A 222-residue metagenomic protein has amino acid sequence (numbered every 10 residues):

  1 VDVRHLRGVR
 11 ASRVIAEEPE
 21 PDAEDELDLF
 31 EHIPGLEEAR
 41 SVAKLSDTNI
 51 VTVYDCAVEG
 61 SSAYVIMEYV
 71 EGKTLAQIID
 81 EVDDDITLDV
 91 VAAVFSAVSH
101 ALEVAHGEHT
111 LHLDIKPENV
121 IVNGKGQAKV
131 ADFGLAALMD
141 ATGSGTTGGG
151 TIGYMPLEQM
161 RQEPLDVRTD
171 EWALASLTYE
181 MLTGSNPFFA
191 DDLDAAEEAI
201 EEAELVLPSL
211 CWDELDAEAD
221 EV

Functional and structural regions predicted by a protein language model:
E26, F30-K44: AlphaC helix of the eukaryotic protein kinase fold
C56: Activation-segment/catalytic-loop signature of the eukaryotic protein kinase fold
G60-T74: Conserved short submotifs of the Hanks-type protein kinase catalytic core that shape the nucleotide-binding pocket
A76-I86: AlphaC helix of the protein kinase catalytic domain
V94-F95: Activation segment signature within eukaryotic-like protein kinase domains
S99-T110: Protein kinase catalytic-loop region centered on the HRD/HxD motif
G153-V222: C-terminal lobe helix-coil module of Hanks-type protein kinase domains
